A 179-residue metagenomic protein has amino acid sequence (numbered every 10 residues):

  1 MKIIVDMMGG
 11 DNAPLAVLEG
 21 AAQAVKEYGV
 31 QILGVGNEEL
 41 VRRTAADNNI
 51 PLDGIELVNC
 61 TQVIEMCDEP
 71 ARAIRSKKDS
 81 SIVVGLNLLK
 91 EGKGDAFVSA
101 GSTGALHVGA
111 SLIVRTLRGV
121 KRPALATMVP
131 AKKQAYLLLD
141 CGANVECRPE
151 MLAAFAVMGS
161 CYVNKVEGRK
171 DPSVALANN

Functional and structural regions predicted by a protein language model:
M1-L112, C161-A177: Contiguous, glycine/small-aliphatic-enriched amphipathic segments in soluble metabolic enzymes
V5-D6, I113-T116, V145-M151: Acidic/glycine-enriched edge-of-secondary-structure segments
I32-L33, L125, A154-A156: Short, charged/polar low-complexity linear motifs in solvent-exposed/disordered segments
H107-G142: Short, acidic/small-residue loops that bind anionic groups at enzyme active sites
Q134-N178: Ligand-binding beta-strand-loop-alpha-helix segment within the catalytic cores of soluble metabolic enzymes
